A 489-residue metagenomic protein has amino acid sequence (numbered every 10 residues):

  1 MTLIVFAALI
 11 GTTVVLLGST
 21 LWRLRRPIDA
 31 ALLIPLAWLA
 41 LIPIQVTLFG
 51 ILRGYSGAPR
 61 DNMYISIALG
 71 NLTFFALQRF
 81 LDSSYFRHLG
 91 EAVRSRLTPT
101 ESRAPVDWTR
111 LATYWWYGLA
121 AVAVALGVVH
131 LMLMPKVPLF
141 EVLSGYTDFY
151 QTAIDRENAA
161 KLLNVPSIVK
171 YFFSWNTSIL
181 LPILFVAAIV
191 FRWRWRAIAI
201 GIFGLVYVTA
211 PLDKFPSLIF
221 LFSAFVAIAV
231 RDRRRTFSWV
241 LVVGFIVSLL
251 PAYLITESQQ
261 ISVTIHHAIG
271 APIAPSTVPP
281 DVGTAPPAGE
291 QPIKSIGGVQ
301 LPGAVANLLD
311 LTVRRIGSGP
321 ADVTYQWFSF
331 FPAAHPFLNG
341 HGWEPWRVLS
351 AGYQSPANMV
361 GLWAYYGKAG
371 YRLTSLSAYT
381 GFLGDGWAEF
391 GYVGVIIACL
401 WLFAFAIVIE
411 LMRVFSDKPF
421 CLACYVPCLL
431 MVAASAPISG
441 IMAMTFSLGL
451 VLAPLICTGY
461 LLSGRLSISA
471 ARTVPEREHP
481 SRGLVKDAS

Functional and structural regions predicted by a protein language model:
T2-L3, S83, R87-I265, P475: Membrane-embedded catalytic interface detector for glycan/lipid assembly enzymes
F6-H130: A structural signal for hydrophobic alpha-helical transmembrane segments in multi-pass membrane proteins
F6-V14, W116-H130, K170-P182, L376 (+1 more regions): Hydrophobic alpha-helical transmembrane segments
I10, S66-N71, S174-A187, F215-A227 (+2 more regions): Hydrophobic core segments of transmembrane alpha-helices in multi-pass, intramembrane catalytic enzymes
V14-R25, F75-E91, L131, F185-W193 (+3 more regions): Structural signal for the C-terminal ends of transmembrane alpha-helices and the immediately following loop
L24-L39, W193-I200, L373, R413-V426: Membrane-interfacial loop-to-transmembrane alpha-helix junctions, especially the N-terminal start
Y146-N164, Y253-F405: Small-residue-enriched transmembrane helix-hairpin modules in multi-pass membrane proteins
S375-S489: Hydrophobic alpha-helical segments
